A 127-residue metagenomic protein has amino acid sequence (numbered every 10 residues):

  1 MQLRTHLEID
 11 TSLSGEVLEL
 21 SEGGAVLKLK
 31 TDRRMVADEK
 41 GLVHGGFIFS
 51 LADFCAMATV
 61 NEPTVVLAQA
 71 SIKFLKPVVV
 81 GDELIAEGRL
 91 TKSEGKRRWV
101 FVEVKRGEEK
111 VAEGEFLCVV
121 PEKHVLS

Functional and structural regions predicted by a protein language model:
M1-R34: Non-catalytic linker/capping segments at the edges of enzyme domains
T11-L13, G23-A25, V66-A70, L84 (+2 more regions): A generic structural signal for short beta-strands and their flanking turns/coil linkers
L18, G41, V65: Residues that recognize and position ribonucleotide moieties
K28-K30, K73, E87-R89, E103 (+1 more regions): Residue-level recognition of well-ordered beta-strand positions that form the cores of beta-sheet-rich folds across
A37-G41, A68, K123-H124: A short, polar/proline- and glycine-enriched secondary-structure boundary/capping micro-motif
E39-M57: Compact, glycine-rich, soluble single-domain proteins
F54-I85, L90: Hydrophobic beta-strand-centered segment that forms part of the acyl-chain substrate-binding groove
T64, V79-V80, T91-S127: HotDog/MaoC-like acyl-thioester-processing domains
